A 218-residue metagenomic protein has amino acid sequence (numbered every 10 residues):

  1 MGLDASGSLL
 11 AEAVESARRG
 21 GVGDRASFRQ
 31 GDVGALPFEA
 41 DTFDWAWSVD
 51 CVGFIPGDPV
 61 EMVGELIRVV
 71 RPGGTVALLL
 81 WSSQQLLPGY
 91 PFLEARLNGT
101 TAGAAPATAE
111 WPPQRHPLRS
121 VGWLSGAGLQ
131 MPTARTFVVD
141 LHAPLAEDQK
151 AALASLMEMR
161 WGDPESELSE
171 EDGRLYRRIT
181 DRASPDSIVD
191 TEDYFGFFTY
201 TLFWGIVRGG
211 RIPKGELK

Functional and structural regions predicted by a protein language model:
M1-L36, V60-E61: Class I SAM-dependent methyltransferase SAM/SAH-binding core
G21, P56, R71: Short conserved AdoMet
A26, A40-T42, G73-T75: Surface-exposed loop/turn positions
G34-A46: A short acidic, Gly/Pro-enriched loop at the edge of an enzyme's catalytic core that lines a small-molecule cofactor
D44-V60: A short SAM/SAH-binding and catalytic strip from SAM-dependent methyltransferases
P59-T75: A short glycine-rich, Lys/Arg-flanked "PGG" loop and its adjoining helix->strand segment in the class I
A77-E147: Conserved catalytic/acceptor-binding region of the Class I
L118, W123, Q130-K218: Conserved Class I S-adenosyl-L-methionine
